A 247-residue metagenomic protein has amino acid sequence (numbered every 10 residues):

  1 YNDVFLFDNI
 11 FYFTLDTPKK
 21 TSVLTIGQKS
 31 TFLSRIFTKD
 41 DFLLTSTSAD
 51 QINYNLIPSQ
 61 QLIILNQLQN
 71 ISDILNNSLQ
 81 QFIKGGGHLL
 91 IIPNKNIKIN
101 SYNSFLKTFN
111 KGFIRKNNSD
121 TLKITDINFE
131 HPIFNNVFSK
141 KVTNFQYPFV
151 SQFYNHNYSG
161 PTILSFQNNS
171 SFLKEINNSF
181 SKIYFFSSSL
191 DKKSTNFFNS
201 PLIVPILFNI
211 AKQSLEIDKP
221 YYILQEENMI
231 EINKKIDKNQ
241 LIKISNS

Functional and structural regions predicted by a protein language model:
Y1, I232-S247: Beta-strand-rich binding/interaction modules
Y1-S22: Hydrophobic targeting/anchoring helices
Y12, P161-L164, K243: Ordered hydrophobic segments in well-structured contexts
T17-K19, L190, K234: Non-catalytic surface loops within mature trypsin-like serine protease
T21-Q28, E231: Short hydrophobic beta-strand segments
K29-K219: Acidic, S/T/G-rich, low-cysteine, solvent-exposed domains in lumenal/extracellular/periplasmic regions of secretory
I223-E231: Short coil/turn motif common to extracellular beta-sandwich-like domains
